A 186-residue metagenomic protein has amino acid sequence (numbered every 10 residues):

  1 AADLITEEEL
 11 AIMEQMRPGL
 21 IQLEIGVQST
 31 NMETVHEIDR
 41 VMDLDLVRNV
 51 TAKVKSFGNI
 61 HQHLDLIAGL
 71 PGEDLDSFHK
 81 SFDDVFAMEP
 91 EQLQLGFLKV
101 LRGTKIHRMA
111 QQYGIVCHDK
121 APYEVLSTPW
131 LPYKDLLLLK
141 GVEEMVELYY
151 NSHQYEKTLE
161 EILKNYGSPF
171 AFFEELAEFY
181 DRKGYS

Functional and structural regions predicted by a protein language model:
A1-P71: Conserved SAM/AdoMet-binding glycine-rich loop
A2, G96-G103: Short, solvent-exposed turn/loop segments enriched in Gly/Ser/Thr/Pro and often Arg
E8-M13, P71-E89: Catalytic cores of alpha/beta
V35-D39, E73-F78, T104-A110: Short acidic, glycine/serine/threonine-rich loops at helix termini
L101-K120: Flexible glycine/proline-rich, aromatic-decorated loop/lid segments
A121-K157: C-terminal accessory region of radical SAM enzymes
E144-S186: Radical SAM enzyme core and accessory elements
